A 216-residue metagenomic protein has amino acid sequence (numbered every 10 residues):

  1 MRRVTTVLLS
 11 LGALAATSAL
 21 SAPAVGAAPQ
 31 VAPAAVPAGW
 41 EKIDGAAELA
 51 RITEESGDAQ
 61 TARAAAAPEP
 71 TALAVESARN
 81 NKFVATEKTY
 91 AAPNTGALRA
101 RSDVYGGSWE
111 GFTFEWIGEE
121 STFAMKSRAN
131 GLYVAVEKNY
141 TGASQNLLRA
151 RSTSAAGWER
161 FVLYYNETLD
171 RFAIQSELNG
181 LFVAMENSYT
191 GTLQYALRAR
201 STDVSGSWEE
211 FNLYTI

Functional and structural regions predicted by a protein language model:
M1-P29: Secretory targeting and sorting signals
P29-I216: Lectin-like carbohydrate-binding module/patch detector with strong preference for beta-trefoil
